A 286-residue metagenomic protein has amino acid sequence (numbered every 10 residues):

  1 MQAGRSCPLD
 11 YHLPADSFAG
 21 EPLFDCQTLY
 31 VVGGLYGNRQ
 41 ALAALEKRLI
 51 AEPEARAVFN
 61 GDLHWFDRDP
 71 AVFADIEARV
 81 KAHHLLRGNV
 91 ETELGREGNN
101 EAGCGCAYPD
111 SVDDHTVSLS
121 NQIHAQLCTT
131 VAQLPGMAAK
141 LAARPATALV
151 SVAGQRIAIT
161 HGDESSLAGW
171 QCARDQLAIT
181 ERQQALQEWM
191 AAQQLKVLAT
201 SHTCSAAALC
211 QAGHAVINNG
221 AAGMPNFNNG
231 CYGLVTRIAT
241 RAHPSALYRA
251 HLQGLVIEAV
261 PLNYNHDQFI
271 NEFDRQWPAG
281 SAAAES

Functional and structural regions predicted by a protein language model:
M1-I76: N-terminal active-site segment of His-dependent metallophosphoesterases
M1-L13, F18-A19, F24, L209-S286: Acidic, His/Gly-rich catalytic cores of divalent-metal-dependent hydrolytic chemistry
E21-Y30, L149-A158, Q211-A215: Beta-strand-turn-beta hairpins that frame and shape the catalytic cleft of phosphate-ester-processing enzymes
V31-G34, A57-D62, H84-N89, T160 (+2 more regions): Active-site neighborhood of phospho(di)ester-bond hydrolases with catalytic His/Asp-centered motifs
Y36-A41, W65-R68, V90-R96, S165-L167 (+2 more regions): Active-site environment of divalent metal-dependent phosphoester hydrolases
L49-E54, V152, A192-Q194, R237: Glycine-rich phosphate-binding loop signature in dinucleotide/nucleotide-binding domains
P70-L149, L177-W189: Active-site neighborhood of divalent metal-dependent phosphoester bond hydrolases
T130-C210: His/acidic metal-ligating clusters that form di-metal
